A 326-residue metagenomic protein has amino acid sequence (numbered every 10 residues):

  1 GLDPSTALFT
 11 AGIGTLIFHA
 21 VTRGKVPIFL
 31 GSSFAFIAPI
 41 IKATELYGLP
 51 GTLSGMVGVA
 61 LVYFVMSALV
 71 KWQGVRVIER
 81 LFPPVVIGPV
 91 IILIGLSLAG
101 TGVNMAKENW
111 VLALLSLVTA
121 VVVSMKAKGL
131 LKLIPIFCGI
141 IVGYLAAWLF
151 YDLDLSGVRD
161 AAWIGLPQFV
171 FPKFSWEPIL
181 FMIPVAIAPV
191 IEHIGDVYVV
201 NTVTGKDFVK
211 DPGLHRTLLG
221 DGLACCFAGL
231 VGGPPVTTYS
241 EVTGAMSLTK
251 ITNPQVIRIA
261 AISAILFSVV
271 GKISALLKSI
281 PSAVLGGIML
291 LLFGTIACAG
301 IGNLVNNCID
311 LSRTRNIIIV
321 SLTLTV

Functional and structural regions predicted by a protein language model:
G1, I37-L46, G100-M105, Y198-V200 (+3 more regions): Generic transmembrane alpha-helix signature in multi-pass membrane proteins, especially transporters/channels
G1-H19, P184-P254: Membrane-embedded helical hairpins/re-entrant loop segments and their flanking transmembrane helices within multi-pass
G1-P27, A35-L46: N-terminal signal-anchor module of multipass membrane proteins
P4-T6, L49-P50, P84-I87, V111 (+5 more regions): Membrane-interfacial loop-to-helix junctions in multi-pass transporters
P39-Y47, S124, V242-I257, S263-S268: Interfacial segments of multi-pass membrane proteins
L46-S156, A261-V326: Membrane-embedded alpha-helical modules
L112-S116, I134-P135, L166-V197, D211-P212: Hydrophobic, membrane-embedded alpha-helices of multi-pass small-molecule transporters
